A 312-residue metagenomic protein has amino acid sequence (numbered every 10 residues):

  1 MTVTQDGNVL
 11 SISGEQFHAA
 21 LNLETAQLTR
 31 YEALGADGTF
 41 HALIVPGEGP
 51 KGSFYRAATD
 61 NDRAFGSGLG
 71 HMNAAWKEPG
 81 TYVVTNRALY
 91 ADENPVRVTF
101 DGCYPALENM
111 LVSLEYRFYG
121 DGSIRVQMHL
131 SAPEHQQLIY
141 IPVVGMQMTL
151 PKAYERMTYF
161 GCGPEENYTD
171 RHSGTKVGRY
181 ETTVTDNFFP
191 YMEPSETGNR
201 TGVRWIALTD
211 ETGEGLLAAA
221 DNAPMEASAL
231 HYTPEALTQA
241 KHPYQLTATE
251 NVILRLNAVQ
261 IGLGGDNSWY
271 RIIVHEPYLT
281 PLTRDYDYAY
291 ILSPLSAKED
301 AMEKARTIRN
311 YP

Functional and structural regions predicted by a protein language model:
M1-P312: Beta-strand/loop-rich accessory regions of lumenal/periplasmic or secreted enzymes, predominantly carbohydrate-active
